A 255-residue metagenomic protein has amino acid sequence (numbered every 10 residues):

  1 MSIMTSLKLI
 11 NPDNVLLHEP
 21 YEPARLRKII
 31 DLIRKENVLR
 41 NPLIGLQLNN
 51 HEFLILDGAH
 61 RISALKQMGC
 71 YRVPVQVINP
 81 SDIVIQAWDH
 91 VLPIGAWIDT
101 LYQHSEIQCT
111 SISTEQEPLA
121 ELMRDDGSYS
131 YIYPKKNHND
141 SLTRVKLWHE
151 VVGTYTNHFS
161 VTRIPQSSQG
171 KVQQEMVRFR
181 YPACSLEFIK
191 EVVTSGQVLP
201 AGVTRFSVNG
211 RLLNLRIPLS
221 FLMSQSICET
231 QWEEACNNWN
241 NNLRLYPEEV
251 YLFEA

Functional and structural regions predicted by a protein language model:
M1-L54, H60, K66, C70-Y71 (+1 more regions): Short alpha-helix boundary/capping and kink motifs at helix termini
L56-D57, K135: Positively charged, hydrophobic/aromatic-enriched amphipathic segments
D57-G58, P182: Helix N-cap/beta->alpha junction signal
H60-R61, S185: Alpha-helix capping/helix-boundary segments
L65-Q67, Q86-A87: A short, polar/proline- and glycine-enriched secondary-structure boundary/capping micro-motif
R72, V77-A255: Solvent-exposed functional surfaces
